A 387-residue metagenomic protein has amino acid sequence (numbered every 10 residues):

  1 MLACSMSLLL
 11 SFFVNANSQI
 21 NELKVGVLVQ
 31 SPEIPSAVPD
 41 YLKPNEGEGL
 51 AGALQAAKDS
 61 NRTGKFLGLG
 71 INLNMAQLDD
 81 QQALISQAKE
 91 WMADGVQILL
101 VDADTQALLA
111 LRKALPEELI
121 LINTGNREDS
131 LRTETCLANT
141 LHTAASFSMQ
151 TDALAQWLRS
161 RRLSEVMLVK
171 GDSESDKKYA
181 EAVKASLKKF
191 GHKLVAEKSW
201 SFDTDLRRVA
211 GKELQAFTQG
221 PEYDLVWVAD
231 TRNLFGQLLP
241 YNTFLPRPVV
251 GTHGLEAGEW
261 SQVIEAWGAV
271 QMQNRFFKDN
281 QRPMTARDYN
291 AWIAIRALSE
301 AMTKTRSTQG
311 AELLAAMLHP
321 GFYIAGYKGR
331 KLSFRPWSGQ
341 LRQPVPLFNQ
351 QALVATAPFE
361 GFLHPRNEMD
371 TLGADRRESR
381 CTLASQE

Functional and structural regions predicted by a protein language model:
L2-S11: Bacterial N-terminal signal peptides
A16-E387: Extracytosolic ligand-binding ectodomains
